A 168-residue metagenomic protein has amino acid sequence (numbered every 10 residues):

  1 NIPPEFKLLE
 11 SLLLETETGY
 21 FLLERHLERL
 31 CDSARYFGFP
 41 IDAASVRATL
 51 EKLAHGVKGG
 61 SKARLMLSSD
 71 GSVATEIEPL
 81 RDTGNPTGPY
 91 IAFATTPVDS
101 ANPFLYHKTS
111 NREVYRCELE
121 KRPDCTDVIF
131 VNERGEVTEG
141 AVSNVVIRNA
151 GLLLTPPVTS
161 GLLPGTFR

Functional and structural regions predicted by a protein language model:
N1-K62, M66-R168: Helix-start/capping segments and mature chain N-termini
